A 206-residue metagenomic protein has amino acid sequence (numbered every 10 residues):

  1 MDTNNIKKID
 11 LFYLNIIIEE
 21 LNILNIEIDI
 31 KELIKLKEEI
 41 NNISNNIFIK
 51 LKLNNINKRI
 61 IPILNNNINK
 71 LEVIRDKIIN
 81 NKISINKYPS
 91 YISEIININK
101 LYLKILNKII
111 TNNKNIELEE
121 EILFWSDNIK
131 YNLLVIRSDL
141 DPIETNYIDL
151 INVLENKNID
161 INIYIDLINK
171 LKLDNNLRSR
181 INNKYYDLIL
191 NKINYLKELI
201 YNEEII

Functional and structural regions predicted by a protein language model:
M1-N66, L196, I200-Y201: Leu/Val/Ala/Ile-rich N-terminal alpha-helices, chiefly Sec-type signal peptides and the beginnings
L11-N15, N65, F124-S126, Y186 (+1 more regions): An acidic, Gly/Ser/Thr/Pro-rich helix-cap/linker signature
N15-I23, E38, N42-N45, N69-D76 (+4 more regions): Generic structural signal for well-ordered, non-membrane alpha-helices
L21-D29, I47-N54, L71-I85, L106-N113 (+4 more regions): Secondary-structure edge/capping motif, primarily at the C-terminal ends of alpha-helices and the immediately following
I30-K35, P89, S93, I148-N152 (+2 more regions): Short, charged, amphipathic alpha-helical segments
I60-S90, I95, N99: Hydrophobic, ordered structural segments
S84-N158, E203: Charged, well-structured binding/catalytic surfaces in domain cores that contact anionic ligands
Y164-I206: C-terminal accessory extensions/subdomains outside the catalytic/core fold
